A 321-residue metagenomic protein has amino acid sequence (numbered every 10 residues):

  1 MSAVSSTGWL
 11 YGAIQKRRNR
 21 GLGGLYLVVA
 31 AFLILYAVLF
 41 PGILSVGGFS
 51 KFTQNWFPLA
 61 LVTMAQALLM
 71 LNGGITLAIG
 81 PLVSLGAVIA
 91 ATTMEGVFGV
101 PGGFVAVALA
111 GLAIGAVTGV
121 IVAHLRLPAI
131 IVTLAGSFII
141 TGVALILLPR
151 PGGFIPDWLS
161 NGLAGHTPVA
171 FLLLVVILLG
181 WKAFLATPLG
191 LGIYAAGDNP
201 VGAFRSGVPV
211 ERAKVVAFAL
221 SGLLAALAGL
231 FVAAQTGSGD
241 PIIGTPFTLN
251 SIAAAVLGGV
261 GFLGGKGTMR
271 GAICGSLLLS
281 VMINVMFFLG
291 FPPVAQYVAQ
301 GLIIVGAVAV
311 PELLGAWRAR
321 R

Functional and structural regions predicted by a protein language model:
M1-I34, V38, L178-G180, D198 (+2 more regions): Cytosolic-side transmembrane-helix boundaries in multi-pass membrane proteins
L22-L27, F52, A60, P81-L85 (+7 more regions): Hydrophobic alpha-helical transmembrane segments
V28-S45, N72, T141-P149, G180-P188: Structural signal for alpha-helical transmembrane segments and their membrane-water exit/capping regions in multi-pass
A31-V97, I121-L125, A255-M269, L302: Single transmembrane alpha-helix segments in multi-pass membrane proteins
V97-F138, C274-L279: Alpha-helical transmembrane segments within multi-pass membrane transporters and channels
G99-V107, A113-T118, V122, H166-G239: Helix-loop-helix "hairpin" substructures at the membrane interface of multi-pass membrane proteins
L125, A129-L189, A213-V216, Q235-G244 (+2 more regions): Transmembrane helix-bundle core of multi-pass membrane transporters and related energy-transducing complexes
A225, G239-G301: Transmembrane alpha-helical segments in multi-pass inner-membrane proteins
